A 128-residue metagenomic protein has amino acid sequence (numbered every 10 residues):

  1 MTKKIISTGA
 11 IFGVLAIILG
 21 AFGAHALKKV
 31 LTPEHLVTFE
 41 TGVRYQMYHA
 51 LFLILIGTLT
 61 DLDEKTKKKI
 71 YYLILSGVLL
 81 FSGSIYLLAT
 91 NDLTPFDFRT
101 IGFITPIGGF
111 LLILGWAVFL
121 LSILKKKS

Functional and structural regions predicted by a protein language model:
M1-S128: Polytopic transmembrane helical bundles with strong interfacial aromatic enrichment
